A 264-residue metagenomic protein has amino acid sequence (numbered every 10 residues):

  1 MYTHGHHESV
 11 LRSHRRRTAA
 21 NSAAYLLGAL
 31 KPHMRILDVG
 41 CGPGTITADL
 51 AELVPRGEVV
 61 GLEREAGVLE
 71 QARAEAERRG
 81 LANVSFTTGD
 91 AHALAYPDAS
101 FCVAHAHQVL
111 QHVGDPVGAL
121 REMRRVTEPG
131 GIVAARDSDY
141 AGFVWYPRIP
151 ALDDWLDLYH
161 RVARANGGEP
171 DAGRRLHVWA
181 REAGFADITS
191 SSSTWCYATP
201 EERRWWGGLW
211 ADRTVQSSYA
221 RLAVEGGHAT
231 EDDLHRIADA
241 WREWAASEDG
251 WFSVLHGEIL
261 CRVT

Functional and structural regions predicted by a protein language model:
M1-T18: Class I SAM-dependent methyltransferase Rossmann-like catalytic core, especially the SAM/SAH-binding loop
R16-M34, D49: Conserved alpha-helix/loop element of class I SAM-dependent methyltransferases that forms part of the SAM/SAH-binding
K31, V54, V113-G114, T127-P129: Helix-to-beta-strand junctions that scaffold the AdoMet/dcAdoMet cofactor pocket in Class I SAM-dependent enzymes
R35-L37, P43-A93: Class I SAM-dependent methyltransferase SAM/SAH-binding core
H105: A conserved beta-strand element that flanks and buttresses the S-adenosyl-L-methionine
V117-I132: A short glycine-rich, Lys/Arg-flanked "PGG" loop and its adjoining helix->strand segment in the class I
A134-R203: Conserved catalytic/acceptor-binding region of the Class I
D187-T264: Conserved Class I S-adenosyl-L-methionine
